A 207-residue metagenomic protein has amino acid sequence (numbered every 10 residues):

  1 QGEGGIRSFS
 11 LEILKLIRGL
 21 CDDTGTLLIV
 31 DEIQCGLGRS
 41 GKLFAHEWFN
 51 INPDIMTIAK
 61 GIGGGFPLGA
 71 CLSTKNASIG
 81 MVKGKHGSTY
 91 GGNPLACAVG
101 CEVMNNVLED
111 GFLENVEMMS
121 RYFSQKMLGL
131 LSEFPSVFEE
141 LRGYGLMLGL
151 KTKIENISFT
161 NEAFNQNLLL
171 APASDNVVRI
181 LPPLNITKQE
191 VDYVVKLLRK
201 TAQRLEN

Functional and structural regions predicted by a protein language model:
Q1-N207: Conserved N-terminal phosphate-binding loop of PLP-dependent enzymes in the Aspartate aminotransferase
